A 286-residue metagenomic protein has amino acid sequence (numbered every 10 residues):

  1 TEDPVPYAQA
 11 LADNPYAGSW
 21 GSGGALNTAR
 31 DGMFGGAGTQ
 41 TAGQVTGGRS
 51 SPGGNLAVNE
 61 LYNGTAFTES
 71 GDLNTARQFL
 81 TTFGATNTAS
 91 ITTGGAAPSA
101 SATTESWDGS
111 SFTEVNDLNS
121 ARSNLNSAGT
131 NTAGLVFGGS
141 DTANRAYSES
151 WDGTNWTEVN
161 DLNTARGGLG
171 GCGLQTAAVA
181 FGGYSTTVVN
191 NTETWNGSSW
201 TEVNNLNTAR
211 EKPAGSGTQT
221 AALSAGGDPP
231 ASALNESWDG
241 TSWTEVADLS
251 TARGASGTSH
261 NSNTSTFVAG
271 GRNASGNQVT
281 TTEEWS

Functional and structural regions predicted by a protein language model:
T1-S286: Polar, enzyme-active/binding microenvironments
